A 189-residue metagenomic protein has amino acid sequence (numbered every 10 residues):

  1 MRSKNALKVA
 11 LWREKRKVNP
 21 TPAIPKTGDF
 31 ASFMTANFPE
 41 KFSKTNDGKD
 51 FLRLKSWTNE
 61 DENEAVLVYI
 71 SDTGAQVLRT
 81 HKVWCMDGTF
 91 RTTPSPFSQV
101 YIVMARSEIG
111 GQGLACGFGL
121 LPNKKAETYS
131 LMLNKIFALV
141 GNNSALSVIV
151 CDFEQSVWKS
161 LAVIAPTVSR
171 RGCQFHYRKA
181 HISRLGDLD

Functional and structural regions predicted by a protein language model:
M1-D189: DNA-binding interface regions
